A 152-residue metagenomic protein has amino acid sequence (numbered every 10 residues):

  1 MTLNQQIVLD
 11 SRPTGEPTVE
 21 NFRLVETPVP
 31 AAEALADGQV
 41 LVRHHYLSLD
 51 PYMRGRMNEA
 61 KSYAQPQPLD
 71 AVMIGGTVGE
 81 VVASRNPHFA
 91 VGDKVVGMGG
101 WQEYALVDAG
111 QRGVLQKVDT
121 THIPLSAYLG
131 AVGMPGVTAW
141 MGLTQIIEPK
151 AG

Functional and structural regions predicted by a protein language model:
M1-T2, P30: Extended, non-catalytic subsegments within catalytic or DNA/protein-binding/adaptor domains
T2-I7, V40: Short structural boundary motif marking the start of a folded domain
Q6, H44, A139: Terminal peptide-recognition signature
S11-P13, V82-P87, A109-Q111: Short loop segments at secondary-structure junctions
P13-E20, P51: Short N-terminal binding/cap micro-motifs at the start of the first secondary-structure element
P17-P30: Short glycine/threonine/proline-enriched tight-turn/helix- or strand-capping micro-motif at secondary-structure
P30-L49, M57-W101: Glycine-rich beta-strand-centered segment in the early N-terminal region that forms part of a ligand/cofactor-binding
G75-E80, V91-G152: NAD(P)H dinucleotide-binding glycine-rich loop of Rossmann-like/cofactor-binding domains, especially the beta1-alpha1
